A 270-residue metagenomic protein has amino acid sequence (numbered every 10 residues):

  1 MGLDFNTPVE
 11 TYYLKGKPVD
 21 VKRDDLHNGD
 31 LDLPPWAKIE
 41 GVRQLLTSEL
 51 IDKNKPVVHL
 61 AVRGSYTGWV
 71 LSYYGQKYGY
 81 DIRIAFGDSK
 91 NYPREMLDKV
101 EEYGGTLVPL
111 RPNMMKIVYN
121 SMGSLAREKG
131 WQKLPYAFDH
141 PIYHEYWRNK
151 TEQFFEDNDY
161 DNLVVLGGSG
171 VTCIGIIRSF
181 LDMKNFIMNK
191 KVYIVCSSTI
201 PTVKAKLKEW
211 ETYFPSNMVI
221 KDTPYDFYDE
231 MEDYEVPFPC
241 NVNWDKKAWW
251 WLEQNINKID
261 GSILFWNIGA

Functional and structural regions predicted by a protein language model:
M1-A270: PLP-dependent amino-acid enzyme catalytic core
